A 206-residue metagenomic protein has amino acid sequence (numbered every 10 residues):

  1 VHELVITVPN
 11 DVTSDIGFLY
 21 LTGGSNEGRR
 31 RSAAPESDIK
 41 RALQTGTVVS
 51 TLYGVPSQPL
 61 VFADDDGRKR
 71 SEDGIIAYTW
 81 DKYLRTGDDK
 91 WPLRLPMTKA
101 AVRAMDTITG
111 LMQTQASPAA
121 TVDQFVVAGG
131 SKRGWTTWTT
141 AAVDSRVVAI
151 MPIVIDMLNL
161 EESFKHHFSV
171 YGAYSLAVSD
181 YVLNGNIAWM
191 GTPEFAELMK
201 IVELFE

Functional and structural regions predicted by a protein language model:
V1-P9, A101: A short loop-to-beta-strand scaffold at the N-terminal edge of the catalytic core in hydrolase folds
E3-L4, S14-G24: Short beta-strand element of the alpha/beta-hydrolase
V5, G17, L43-V55, V126 (+1 more regions): A fold-wide structural signal in alpha/beta-hydrolase
L21-G28, I39-V102, L158-V178: Cap/lid segment of the alpha/beta-hydrolase catalytic domain
L84-K99, R103-S131, V143-V147: Gly/Ser-rich "nucleophile elbow"/oxyanion-hole loop immediately N-terminal to the catalytic nucleophile in hydrolases
T136-T140: Hydrolases whose catalytic domains are alpha/beta-hydrolase-1, hotdog thioesterase, or metallo-beta-lactamase-like
S145-M157, E161-E162: A conserved short beta-strand
K165-E206: The feature captures the conserved acid-bearing segment of alpha/beta-hydrolase catalytic domains
